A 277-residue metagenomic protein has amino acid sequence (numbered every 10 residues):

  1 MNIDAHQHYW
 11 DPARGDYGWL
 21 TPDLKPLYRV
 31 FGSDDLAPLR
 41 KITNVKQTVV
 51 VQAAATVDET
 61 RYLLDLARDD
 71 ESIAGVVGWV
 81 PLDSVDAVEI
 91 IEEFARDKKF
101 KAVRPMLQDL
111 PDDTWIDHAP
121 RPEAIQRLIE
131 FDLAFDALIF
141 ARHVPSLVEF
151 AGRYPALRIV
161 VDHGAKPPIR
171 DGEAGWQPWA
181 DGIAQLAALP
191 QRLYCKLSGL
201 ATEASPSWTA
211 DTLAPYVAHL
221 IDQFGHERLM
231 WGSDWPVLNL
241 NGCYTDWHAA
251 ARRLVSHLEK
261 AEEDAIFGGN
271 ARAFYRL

Functional and structural regions predicted by a protein language model:
M1-I3, P26-Q47, H219, Q223-M230 (+1 more regions): Mid-to-C-terminal alpha-helical segments outside catalytic/metal-binding sites
M1-W19: Replace "His-x-His-based motif
H6, T48, L63, V76 (+7 more regions): Conserved, mostly hydrophobic/aromatic
H8, A54, A165, L200-A201 (+1 more regions): Catalytic metal-binding/acid-base residues of hydrolase active sites
T21-R29, D34-V57, I73-P81, K101-P105 (+1 more regions): Divalent metal-dependent hydrolysis catalytic cores, especially in the metallo-beta-lactamase
D35-L39, E59-L66, A87-F94, P120-R127 (+4 more regions): A general structural detector for well-ordered alpha-helical segments in enzyme core domains, enriched
D58-R142, E149, A174, K196-L200 (+1 more regions): Active-site gating/metal-coordination segments in enzymes
W115-M230: Catalytic pocket-lining loop regions of alpha/beta-barrel enzymes, especially the amidohydrolase/enolase/GH5 lineages
